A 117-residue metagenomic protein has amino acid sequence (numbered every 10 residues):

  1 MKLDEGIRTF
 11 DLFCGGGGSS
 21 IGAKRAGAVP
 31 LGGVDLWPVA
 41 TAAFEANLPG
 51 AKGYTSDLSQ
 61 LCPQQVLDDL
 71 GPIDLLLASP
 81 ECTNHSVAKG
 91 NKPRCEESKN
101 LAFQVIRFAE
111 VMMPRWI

Functional and structural regions predicted by a protein language model:
M1-I117: Conserved active-site and SAM-binding loop architecture of S-adenosyl-L-methionine-dependent nucleic-acid
